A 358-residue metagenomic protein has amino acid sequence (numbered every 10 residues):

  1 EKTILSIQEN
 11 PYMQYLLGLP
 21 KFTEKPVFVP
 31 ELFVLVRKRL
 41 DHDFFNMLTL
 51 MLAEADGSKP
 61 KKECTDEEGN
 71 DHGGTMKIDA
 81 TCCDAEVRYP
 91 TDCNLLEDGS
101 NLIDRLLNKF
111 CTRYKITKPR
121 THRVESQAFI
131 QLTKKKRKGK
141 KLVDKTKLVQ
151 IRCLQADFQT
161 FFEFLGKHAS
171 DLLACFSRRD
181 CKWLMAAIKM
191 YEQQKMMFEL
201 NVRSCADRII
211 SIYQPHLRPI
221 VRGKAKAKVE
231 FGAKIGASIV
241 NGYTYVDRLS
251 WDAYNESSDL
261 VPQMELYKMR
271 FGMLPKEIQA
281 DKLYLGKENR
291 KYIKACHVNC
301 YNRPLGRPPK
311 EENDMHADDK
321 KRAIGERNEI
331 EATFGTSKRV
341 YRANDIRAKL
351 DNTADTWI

Functional and structural regions predicted by a protein language model:
E1-M13, L17-E24: Short, Lys/Arg-enriched phosphate-binding patches
T3, V29-V36, H72-D84, A237 (+5 more regions): Short, conserved catalytic/metal-binding motifs centered on acidic residues
Y15, T244-R248, A343-R347: Short small-residue beta-strand/loop micro-motif enriched in glycine and branched aliphatics
P20-Q214: Active-site- or DNA-interface-adjacent structural scaffold in DNA-acting proteins
W183-M185, Y191-N201, D318-I358: Basic, amphipathic alpha-helical segments enriched in Lys/Arg and hydrophobic/aromatic residues
L200-G236: Active-site cores of enzymes that catalyze phosphoryl transfer or operate on phosphate-rich substrates
K224-R270: Electropositive, glycine- and tryptophan-enriched low-complexity nucleic-acid-binding patches
F271-I324: An internal, acidic/charged active-site-proximal segment that coordinates divalent cations and/or engages
